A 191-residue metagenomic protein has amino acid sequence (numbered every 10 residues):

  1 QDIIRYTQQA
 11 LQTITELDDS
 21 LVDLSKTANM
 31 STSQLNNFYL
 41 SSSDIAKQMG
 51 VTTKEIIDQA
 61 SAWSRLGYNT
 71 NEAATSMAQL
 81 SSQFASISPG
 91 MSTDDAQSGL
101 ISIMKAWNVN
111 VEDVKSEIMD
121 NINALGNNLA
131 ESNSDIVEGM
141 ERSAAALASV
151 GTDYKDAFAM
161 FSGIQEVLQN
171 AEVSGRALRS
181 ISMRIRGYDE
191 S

Functional and structural regions predicted by a protein language model:
D2-Q48, I57-L66, T75-I87, D95-L129 (+3 more regions): Small-residue helix-packing and pore-constriction motifs in hydrophobic alpha-helices
